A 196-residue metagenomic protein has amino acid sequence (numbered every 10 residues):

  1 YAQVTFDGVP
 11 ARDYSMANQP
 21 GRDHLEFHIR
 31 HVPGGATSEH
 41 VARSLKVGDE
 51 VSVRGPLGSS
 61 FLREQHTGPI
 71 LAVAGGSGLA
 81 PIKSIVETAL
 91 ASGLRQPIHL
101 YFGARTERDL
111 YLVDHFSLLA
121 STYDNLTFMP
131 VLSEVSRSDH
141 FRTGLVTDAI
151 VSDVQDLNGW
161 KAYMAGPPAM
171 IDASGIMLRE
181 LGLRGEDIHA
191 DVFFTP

Functional and structural regions predicted by a protein language model:
Y1-D49, A104-T106, V131-V135: Ferredoxin-reductase
P20, R63-H66, S92-L94, D156: Short, flexible hinge/linker loops that cap or flank conserved catalytic cores
G55-T67: A short, basic/flexible loop-to-alpha-helix module at the beginning of a structural domain
I70-A72, Y163: Conserved beta-strand elements of the Class I
S77-I82, M170: Hydrophobic/small residue at the entry helix of a nucleotide-binding pocket
P81-A91: Histidine-anchored nucleotide/phosphate-binding helix
P97, Y101-P196: Reductase modules of NAD(P)H-dependent flavoproteins
